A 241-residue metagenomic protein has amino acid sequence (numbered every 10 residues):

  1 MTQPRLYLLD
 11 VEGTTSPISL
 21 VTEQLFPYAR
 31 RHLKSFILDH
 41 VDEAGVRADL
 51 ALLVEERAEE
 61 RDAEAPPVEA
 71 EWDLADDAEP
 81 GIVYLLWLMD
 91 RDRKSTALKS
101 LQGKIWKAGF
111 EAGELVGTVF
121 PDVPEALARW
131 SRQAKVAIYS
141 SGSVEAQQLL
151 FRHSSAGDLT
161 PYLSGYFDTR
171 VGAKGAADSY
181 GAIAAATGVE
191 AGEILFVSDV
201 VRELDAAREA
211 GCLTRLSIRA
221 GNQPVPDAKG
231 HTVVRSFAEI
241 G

Functional and structural regions predicted by a protein language model:
M1-T2, S164-G241: Asp-based, Mg2+/Mn2+-dependent phosphohydrolase catalytic module
Q3-V21: Asp-based phosphoryl-transfer active-site loop
V11, Y139-S143, D199: Short, well-ordered beta-to-alpha junction loops that form the rim of enzyme active sites and present histidine/acidic
T15-S19, E145-Q148, D205, Q223-P224: Short catalytic/ligand-binding loop motif for oxyanion handling, primarily in non-cytosolic enzymes, centered on
V21-L86: Conserved phosphoryl-transfer catalytic core
A58-P121: Metal-dependent phosphoesterase signature
G103-K104, A112-S154: Substrate-recognition element of Asp-dependent hydrolases with the DxDx(T/V) motif
V136-A186: Extended hydrophobic/aromatic segments used for targeting, binding, or gating
